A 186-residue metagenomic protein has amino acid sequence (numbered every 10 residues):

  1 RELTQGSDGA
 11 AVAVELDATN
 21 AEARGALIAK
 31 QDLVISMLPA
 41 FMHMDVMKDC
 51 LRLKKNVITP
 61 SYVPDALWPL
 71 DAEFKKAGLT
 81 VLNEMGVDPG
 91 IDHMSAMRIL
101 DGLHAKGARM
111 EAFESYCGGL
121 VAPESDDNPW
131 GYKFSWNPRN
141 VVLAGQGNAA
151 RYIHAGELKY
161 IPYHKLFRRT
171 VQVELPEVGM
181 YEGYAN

Functional and structural regions predicted by a protein language model:
R1-S7, F74, L100-H104: Conserved hydrophobic residues forming the short capping helix/wall of the S-adenosyl-L-methionine
T4-N20: Rossmann-fold cofactor-recognition segment
A10-V12, N56, T80-V81: Conserved beta-strand segments of alpha/beta enzyme cores
E15-L33, M42: Conserved Rossmann-fold cofactor-binding substructure of NAD(P)-dependent oxidoreductases
D17-T19, A40, S61-A66, G86-V87: Short, acidic/turn-prone active-site loops that include or flank metal/cofactor- and phosphate-binding residues
I28-M37, V57-T59: N-terminal Rossmann-like NAD(P) cofactor-binding module of classical short-chain dehydrogenase/reductase
M47, R52, P60-N83, M94: Rossmann-fold NAD(P)-binding glycine/threonine-rich loop
L79-N186: Rossmann-like dinucleotide-binding core of oxidoreductases
